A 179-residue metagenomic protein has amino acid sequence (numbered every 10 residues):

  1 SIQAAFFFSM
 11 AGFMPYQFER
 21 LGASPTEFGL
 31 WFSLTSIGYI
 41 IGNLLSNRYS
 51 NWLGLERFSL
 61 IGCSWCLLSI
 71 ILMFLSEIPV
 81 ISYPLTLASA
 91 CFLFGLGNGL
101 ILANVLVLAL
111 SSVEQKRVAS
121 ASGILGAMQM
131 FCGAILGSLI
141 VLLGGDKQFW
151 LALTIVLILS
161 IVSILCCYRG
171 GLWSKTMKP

Functional and structural regions predicted by a protein language model:
S1-F32, G38-I40: Extracytoplasmic gate region of multi-pass secondary transporters
I2-F8, T35-Y39, F94-N98, L110-S111 (+1 more regions): Hydrophobic transmembrane alpha-helices of secondary-active solute transporters
F18-E19, Y49-S50, I140-K147: Interfacial helix-cap and linker-helix signal at transmembrane-aqueous boundaries of multi-pass secondary transporters
S36-L44, A134: Residue-level signature of mid-helix packing/kink "hotspots" within the transmembrane helices of 12-pass Major
G42-E56: Helix-to-loop junctions at the C-terminal end of transmembrane segments in multipass secondary transporters
E56-V105: C-terminal transmembrane helical hairpin of 12-TM major facilitator-type secondary transporters
L108-G145, I155-V156: A late C-terminal transmembrane helix in Major Facilitator Superfamily
I155-P179: Multi-pass alpha-helical transporter architecture, strongest for 12-TM Major Facilitator/SLC carriers used
